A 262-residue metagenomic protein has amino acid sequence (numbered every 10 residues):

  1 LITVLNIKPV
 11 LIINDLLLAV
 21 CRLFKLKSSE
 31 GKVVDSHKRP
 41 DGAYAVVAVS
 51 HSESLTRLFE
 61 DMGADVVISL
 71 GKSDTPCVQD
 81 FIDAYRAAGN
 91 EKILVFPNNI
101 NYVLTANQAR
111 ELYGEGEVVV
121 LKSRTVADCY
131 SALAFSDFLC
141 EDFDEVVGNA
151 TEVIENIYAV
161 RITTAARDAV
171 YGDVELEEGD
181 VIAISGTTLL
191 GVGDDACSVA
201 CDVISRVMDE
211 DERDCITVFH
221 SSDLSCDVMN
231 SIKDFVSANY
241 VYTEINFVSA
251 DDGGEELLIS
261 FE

Functional and structural regions predicted by a protein language model:
L1-E262: N-terminal loops that bind phosphate or other acidic moieties and the adjacent beta-alpha structural core
